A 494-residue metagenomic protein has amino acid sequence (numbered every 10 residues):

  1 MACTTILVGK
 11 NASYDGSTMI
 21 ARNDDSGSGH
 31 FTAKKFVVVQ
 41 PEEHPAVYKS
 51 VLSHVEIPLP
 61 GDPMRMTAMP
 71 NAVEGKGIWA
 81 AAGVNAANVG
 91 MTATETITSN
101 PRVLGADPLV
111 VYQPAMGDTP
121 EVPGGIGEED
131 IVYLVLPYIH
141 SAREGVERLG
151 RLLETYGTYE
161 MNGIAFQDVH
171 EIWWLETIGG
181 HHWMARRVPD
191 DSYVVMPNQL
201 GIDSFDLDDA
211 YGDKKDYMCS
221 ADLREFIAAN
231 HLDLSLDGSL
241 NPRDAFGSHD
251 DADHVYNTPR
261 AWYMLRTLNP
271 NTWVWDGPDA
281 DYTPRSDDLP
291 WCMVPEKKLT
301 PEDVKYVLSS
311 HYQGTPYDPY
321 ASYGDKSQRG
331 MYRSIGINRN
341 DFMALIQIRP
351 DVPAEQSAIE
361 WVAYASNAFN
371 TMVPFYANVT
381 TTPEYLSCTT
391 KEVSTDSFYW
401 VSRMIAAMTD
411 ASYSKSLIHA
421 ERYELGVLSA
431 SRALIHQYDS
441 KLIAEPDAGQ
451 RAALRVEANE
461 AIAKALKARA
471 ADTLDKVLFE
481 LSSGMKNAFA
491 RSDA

Functional and structural regions predicted by a protein language model:
A2-E128, R148-A280: A contiguous strand-loop segment
T5-L7, M19-A21, A81, G90-T92 (+10 more regions): Ordered hydrophobic segments in well-structured contexts
G61-R65, V146, S322-G330: Short Pro/Gly-enriched beta-strand edge/turn motifs at strand-loop
V132-Y138: Short, well-ordered beta-strand elements within core beta-sheets of diverse protein domains
Y138-E144: Short, charged, surface-exposed loops that flank catalytic or proteolytic processing sites
E225-D351: Glycine-rich, aromatic-lined ligand/substrate-binding cores of catalytic and carbohydrate-binding domains
Q313, Y317-A444: Substrate-recognition/cap regions that form aromatic- and gly/pro-loop-enriched pockets for small-molecule ligands
G426-A494: Histidine-centered catalytic/metal-binding microenvironments
